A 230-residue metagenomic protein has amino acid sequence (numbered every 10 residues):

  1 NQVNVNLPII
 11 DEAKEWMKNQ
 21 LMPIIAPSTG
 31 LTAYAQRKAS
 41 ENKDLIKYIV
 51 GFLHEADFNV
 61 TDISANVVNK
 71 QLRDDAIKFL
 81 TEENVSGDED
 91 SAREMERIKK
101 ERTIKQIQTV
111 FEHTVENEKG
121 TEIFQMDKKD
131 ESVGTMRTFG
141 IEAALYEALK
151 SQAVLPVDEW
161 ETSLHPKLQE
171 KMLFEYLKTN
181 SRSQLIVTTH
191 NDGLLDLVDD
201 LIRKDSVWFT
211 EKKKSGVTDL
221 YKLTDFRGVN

Functional and structural regions predicted by a protein language model:
N1-E83: Electropositive, glycine-dotted interaction segments that contact anionic polymers or phosphate-rich ligands
L53, E131, D158, T188 (+1 more regions): Conserved RecA-like P-loop NTPase ATPase core
Q71-R73, S163-L164, G193-L195, V217: Flexible loop/turn segments at secondary-structure boundaries
N84-Y146, V154, W160-L164: Conserved ABC ATPase signature
Q152-V154, Q184: Residue-level preference for the first positions of well-ordered beta-strands
H165-E170: Short alpha-helix of the ABC ATPase nucleotide-binding domain corresponding to the H-loop/switch region
K171-N230: C-terminal lobe/lid and adjacent interdomain/linker elements of RecA-like ASCE P-loop ATPase modules
